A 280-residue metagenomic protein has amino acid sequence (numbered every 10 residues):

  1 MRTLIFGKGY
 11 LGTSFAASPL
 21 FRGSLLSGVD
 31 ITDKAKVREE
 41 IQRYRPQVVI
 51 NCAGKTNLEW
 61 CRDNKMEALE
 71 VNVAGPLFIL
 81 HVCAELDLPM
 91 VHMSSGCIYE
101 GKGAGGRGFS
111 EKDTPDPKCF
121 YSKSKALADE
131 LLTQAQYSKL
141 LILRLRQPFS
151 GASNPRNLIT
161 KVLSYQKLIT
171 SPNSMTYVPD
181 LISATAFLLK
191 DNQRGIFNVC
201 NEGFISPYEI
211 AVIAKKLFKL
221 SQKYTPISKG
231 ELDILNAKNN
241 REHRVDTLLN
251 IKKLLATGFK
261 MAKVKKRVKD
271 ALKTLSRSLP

Functional and structural regions predicted by a protein language model:
M1-P19: N-terminal Rossmann NAD(P)H-binding glycine-rich loop of SDR-like oxidoreductase domains
Y10, V29, P207, I227-K253 (+1 more regions): Active-site loop of classical SDR/Rossmann-like NAD(P)-dependent oxidoreductases, centered on the catalytic Tyr-X3-Lys
I31-V71: NAD(P)H-binding glycine-rich loop region in Rossmannoid oxidoreductase-like domains and their noncatalytic homologs
D63-V91: NAD(P)-cofactor binding segment of oxidoreductase domains
E70, G75, I98-L143, S150: Catalytic helix-loop patch of NAD(P)-dependent Rossmann-fold dehydrogenases
E130-S183: NAD(P)-dependent short-chain dehydrogenase/reductase
D191-N239, S276-P280: Mid/C-terminal beta-alpha module of Rossmann-like enzyme folds, strongest in SDR-family dehydrogenases/epimerases
A262-P280: Amphipathic terminal alpha-helices
